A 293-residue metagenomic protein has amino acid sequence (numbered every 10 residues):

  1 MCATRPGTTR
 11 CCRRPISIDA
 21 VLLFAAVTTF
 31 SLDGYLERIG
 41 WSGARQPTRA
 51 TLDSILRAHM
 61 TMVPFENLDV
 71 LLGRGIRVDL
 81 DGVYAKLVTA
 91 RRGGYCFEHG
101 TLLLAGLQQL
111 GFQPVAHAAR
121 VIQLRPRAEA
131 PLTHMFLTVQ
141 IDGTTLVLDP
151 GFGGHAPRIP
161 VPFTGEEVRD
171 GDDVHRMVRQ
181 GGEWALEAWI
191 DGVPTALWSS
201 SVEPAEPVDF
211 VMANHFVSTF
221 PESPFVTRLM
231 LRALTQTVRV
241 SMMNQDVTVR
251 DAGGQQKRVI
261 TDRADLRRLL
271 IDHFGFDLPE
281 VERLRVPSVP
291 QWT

Functional and structural regions predicted by a protein language model:
C2, C11-C12: Cysteine-centered motifs
V27-R91: Secondary-structure boundary elements
F30-S42, I55, G154, S218-Q236 (+1 more regions): Non-catalytic peripheral regions of nucleotide-handling enzymes
T101, A105-R176: Hydrophobic/aromatic-rich core segments of domains that either
R179, W184-G192, R250: Short beta-strand segments and strand-loop junctions that repeat across beta-rich extracellular domains
E187-R228, A233: A mid-sequence, solvent-exposed acidic-amphipathic segment
R232-D277: A hydrophobic, small-residue-rich beta->alpha segment in the mid-to-C-terminal subdomain of diverse proteins
